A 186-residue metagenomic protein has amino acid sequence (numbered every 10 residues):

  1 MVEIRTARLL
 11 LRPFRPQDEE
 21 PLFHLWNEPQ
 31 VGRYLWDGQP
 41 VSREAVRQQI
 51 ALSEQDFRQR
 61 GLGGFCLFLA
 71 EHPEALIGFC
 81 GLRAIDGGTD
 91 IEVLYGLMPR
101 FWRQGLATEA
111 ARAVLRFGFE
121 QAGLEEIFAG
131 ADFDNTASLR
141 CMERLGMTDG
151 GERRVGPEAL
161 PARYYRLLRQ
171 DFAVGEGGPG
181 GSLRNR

Functional and structural regions predicted by a protein language model:
M1-Y34, C66-R186: Acyl-donor (CoA/ACP) binding surface of acyl/acetyltransferases
Q30-L52, L62-F65: Conserved GNAT-fold acetyl-CoA-binding loop/helix
D56-R60: Short loop/turn motifs at secondary-structure junctions and domain boundaries
